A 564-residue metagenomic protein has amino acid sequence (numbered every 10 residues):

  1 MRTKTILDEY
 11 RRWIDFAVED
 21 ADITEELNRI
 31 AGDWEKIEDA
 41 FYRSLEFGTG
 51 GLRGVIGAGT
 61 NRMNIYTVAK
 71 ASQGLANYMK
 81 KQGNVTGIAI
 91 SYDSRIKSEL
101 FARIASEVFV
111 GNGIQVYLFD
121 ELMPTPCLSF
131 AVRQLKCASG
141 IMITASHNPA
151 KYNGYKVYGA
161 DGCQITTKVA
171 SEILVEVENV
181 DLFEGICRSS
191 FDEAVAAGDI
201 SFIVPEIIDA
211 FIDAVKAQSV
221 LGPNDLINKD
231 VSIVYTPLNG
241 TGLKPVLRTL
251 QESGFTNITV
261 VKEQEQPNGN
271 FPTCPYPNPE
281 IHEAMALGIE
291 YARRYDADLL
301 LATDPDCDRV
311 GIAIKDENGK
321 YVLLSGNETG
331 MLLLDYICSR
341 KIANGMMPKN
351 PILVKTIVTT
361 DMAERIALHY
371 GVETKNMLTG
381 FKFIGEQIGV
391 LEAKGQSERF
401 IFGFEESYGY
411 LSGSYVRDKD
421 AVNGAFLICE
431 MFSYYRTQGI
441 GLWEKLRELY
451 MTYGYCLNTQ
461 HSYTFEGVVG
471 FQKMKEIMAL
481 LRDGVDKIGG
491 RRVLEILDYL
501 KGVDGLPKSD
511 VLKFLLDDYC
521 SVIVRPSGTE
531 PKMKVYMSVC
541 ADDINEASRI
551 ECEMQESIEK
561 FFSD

Functional and structural regions predicted by a protein language model:
R2-A105, N112, A194-D230, T241: An N-terminal, well-structured beta->alpha segment
A17, K36-F41, L45, N153-A284 (+1 more regions): Gly/Ser/Thr-enriched, mixed-charge loops and adjacent short helices that form phosphate/oxyanion-binding elements
F41-N61, A145-N148, I233, P237-T249 (+4 more regions): Conserved phosphate/anionic-ligand binding catalytic regions in large, soluble enzymes, centered on
G87-D93, S232-Y235, L411, S538: Short glycine-rich or small-residue beta-strand-to-loop segments that form or flank ligand, phosphate, metal/Fe-S
A89-Y152, T256-G311: N-terminal small/polar loop signature for handling phosphorylated ligands or for N-terminal nucleophile
A160-C163, V175, D181, E290-K355 (+1 more regions): Replace "Mg2+/Mn2+-dependent" with "divalent metal-dependent
R293, A297-L299, K320, R340 (+4 more regions): Phosphate-binding and adjacent anionic-ligand microenvironments
